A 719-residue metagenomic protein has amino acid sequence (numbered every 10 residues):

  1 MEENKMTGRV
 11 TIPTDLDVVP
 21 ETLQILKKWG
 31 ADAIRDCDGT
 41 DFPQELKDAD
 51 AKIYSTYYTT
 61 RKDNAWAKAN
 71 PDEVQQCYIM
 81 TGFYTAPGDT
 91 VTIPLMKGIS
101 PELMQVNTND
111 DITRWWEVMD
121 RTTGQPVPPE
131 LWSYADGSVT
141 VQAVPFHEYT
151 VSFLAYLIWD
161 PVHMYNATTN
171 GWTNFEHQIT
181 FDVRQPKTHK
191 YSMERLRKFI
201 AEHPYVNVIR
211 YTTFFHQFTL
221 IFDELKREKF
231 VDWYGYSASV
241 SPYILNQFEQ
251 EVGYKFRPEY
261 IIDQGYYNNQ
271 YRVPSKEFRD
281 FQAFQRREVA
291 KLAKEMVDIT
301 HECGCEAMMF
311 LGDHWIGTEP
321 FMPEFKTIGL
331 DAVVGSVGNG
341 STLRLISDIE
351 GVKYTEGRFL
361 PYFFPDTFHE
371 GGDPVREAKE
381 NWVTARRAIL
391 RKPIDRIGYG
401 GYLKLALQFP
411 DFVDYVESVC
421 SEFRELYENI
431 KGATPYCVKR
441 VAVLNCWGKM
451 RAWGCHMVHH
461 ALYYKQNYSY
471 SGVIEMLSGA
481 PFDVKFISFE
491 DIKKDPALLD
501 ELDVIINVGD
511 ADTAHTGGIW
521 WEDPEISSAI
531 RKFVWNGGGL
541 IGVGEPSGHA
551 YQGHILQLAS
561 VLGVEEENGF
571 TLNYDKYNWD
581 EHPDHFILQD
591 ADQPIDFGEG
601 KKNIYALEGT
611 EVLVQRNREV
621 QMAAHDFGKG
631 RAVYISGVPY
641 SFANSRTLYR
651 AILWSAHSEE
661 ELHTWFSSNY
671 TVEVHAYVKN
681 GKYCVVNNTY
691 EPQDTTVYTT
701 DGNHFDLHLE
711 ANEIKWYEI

Functional and structural regions predicted by a protein language model:
E2-R61, A65-S100: Noncatalytic N-terminal accessory/assembly modules of large enzymes
T11-K52, R195-T212, F325, A332-V333 (+3 more regions): Catalytic domains of carbohydrate-active enzymes, especially glycoside hydrolases
L46, A65-A67, L196-R197, N207-F214 (+12 more regions): Hydrophobic targeting/anchoring helices
P71-T327, L345, K431: Polysaccharide-binding and catalytic clefts of secreted carbohydrate-active enzymes
L220-D223, F230, K404-V438, S478 (+4 more regions): Extracellular ligand-binding/catalytic regions of CAZymes and related secreted enzymes and adhesion modules
A461-F486: Short helix-loop-beta junction
K493-D500, E522: Short amphipathic alpha-helix with an adjacent loop that forms part of the alpha/beta core around
G517-Q593, G598: A glycine-rich, often tryptophan-bearing local segment used as a flexible ligand/cofactor-contacting loop or short
